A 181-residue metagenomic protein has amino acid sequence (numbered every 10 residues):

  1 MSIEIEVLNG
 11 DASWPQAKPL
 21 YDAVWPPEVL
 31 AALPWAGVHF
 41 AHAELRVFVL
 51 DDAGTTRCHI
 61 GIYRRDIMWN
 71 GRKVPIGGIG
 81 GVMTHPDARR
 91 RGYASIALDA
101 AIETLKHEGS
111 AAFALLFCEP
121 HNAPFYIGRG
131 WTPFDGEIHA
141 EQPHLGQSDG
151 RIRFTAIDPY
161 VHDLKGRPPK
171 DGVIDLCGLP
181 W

Functional and structural regions predicted by a protein language model:
M1-R57, G78, G166-W181: Short amphipathic alpha-helix that is part of the acyltransferase structural core
A12, P120-P124: Short alpha-helical
D51-V74, G80: Acetyl-CoA-dependent GNAT
I79-R90: A short, internal acetyl-CoA/4′-phosphopantetheine-binding micro-motif in the GNAT/acyltransferase core
A88-A100: Conserved acetyl-CoA pyrophosphate-binding loop and the N-cap/start of the following alpha-helix in GNAT-like
L105-C118: Conserved GNAT acetyl-CoA-binding A-motif
F117, I127, T132-P159: Conserved catalytic-core motifs of GNAT/GCN5-like acyltransferases
